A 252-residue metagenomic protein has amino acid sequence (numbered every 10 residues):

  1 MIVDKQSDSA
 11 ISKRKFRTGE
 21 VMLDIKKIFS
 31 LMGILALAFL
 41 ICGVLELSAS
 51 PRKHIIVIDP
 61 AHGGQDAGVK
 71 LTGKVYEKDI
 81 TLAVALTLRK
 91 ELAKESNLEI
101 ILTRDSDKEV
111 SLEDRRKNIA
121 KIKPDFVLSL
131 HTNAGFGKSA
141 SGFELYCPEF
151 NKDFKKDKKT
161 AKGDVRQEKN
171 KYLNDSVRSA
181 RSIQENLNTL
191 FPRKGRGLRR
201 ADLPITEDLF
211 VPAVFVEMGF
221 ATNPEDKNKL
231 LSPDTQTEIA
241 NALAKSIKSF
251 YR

Functional and structural regions predicted by a protein language model:
D8-V21: Short, Lys/Arg-enriched N-terminal segments with co-localized hydrophobic residues within the first ~10-30 amino acids
K15, L23-I34: Bacterial N-terminal signal peptides that target proteins for export
M32-G43: Bacterial N-terminal signal peptides
L45-S48: Sec/Tat signal peptide C-region and signal peptidase I cleavage site
P51-H54, D79-R252: Active-site-proximal helix/loop segments of hydrolytic enzymes
H54-K74: Short glycine-rich His-centered loop
